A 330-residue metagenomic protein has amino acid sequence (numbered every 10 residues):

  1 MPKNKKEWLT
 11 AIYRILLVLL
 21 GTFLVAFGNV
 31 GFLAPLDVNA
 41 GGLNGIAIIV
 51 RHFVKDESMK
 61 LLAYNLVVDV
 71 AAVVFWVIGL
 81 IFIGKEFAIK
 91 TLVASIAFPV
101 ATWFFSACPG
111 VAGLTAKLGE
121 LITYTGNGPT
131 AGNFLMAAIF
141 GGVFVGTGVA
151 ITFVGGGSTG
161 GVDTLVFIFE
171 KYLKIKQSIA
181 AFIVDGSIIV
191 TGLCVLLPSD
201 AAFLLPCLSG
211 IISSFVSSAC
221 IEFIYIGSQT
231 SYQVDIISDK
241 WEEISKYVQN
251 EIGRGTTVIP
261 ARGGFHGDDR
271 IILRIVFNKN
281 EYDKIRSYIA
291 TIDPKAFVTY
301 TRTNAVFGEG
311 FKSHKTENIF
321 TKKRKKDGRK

Functional and structural regions predicted by a protein language model:
P2-K240: Core subunits and conserved enzymes of cellular information-processing and envelope-translocation systems across
Y172, S178-C194, A201-I212, S218-K330: Positively charged, small/polar-rich N-terminal and surface patches that mediate targeting and assembly and bind
